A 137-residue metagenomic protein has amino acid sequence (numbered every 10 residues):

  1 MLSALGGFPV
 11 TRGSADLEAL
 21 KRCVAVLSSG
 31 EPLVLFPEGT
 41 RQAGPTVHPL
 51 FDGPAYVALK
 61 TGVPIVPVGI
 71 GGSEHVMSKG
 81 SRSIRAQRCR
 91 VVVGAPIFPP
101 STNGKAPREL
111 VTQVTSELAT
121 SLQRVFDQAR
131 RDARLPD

Functional and structural regions predicted by a protein language model:
M1-A15, K21-R22: Catalytic core of membrane glycerolipid acyltransferases/transacylases, capturing the structured, soluble-facing
L17-D137: Non-catalytic C-terminal accessory region of glycerolipid acyltransferases and related lyso-lipid remodeling enzymes
